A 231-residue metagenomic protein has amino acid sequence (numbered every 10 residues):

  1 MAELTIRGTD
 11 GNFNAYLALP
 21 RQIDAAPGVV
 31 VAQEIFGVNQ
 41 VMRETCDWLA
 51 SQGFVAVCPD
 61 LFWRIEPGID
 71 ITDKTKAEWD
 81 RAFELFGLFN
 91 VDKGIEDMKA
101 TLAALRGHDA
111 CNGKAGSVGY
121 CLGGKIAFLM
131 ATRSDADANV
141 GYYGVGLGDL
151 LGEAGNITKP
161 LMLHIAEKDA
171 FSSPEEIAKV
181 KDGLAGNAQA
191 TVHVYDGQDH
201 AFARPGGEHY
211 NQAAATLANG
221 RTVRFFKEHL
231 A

Functional and structural regions predicted by a protein language model:
M1-A231: N-terminal cap/leader regions of alpha/beta-hydrolase-fold enzymes, predominantly small-molecule hydrolases
